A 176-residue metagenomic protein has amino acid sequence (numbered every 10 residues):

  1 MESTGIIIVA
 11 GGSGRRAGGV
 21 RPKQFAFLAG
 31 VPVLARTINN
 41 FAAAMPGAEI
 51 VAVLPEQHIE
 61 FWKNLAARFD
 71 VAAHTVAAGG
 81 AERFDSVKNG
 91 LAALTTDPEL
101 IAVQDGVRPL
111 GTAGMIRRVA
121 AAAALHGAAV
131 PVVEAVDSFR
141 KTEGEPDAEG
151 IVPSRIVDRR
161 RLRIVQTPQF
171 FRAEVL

Functional and structural regions predicted by a protein language model:
E2-I59: N-terminal glycine-rich phosphate-binding loop and ensuing alpha1 helix
I6-I8, A52, V103, A128-P131: Structural beta-sheet core signal
I8, L34, G90, Q104-D105 (+2 more regions): Residue-level signal for inorganic ion chemistry
A17, F61-A66, V119, L176: Hydrophobic packing residues within well-ordered alpha-helices of enzyme cores
A35-P98: Conserved N-terminal catalytic core of the sugar/cofactor nucleotidyltransferase
I59-W62, F84-V87, V103, I116 (+2 more regions): A general structural signal for well-ordered alpha-helical segments in protein cores
D97-V107: Short beta-strand-to-loop acidic/aromatic patch adjacent to the donor-nucleotide binding site
G111-L176: Conserved core of the sugar-phosphate nucleotidyltransferase
